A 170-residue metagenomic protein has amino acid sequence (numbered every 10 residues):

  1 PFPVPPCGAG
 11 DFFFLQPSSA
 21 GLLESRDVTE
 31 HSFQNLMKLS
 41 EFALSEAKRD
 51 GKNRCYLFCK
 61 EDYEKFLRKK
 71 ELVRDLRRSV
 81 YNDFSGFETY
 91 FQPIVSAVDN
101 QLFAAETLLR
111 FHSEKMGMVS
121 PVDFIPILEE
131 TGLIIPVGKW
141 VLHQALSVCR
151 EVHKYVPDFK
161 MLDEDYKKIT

Functional and structural regions predicted by a protein language model:
P1, G21-S25, D163-E164, K168: Short beta-strand->loop micro-motif that forms the acidic, two-metal-ion catalytic signature in nucleotide-processing
F2-S18, K48, G117, H153-M161: Catalytic core regions of nucleotide second-messenger enzymes
C7, F12, S19-V28, N35-D50 (+5 more regions): Cyclic nucleotide signaling catalytic output domains
F12, G132-L133: Catalytic-site/binding-pocket detector for metal-dependent nucleotidyl cyclases and the c-di-GMP signaling machinery
K60, T107, P121-F124, L133 (+1 more regions): N-terminal sensory regulatory modules of PAS/LOV and PAS-like folds
R68-I127, E151, Y155, D165-Y166: Active-site core of bacterial EAL-family cyclic-dinucleotide phosphodiesterase domains
W140-T170: Helix C-cap/alpha-to-beta connector motif
